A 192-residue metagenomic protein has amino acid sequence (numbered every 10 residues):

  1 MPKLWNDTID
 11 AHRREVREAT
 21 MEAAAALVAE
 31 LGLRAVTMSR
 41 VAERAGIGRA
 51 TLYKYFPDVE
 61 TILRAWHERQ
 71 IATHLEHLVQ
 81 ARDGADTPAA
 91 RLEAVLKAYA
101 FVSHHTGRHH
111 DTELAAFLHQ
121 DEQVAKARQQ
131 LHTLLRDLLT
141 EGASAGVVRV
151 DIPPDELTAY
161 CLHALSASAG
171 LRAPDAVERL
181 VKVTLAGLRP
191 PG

Functional and structural regions predicted by a protein language model:
M1-L31, A35-R44, T61: Basic, helix-initiating cap at the start of DNA-binding domains
R17-E18, M38, E60, R64 (+8 more regions): Short, structured helix-loop boundary elements
A19, R40, A90-A98, E156-Y160 (+2 more regions): Amphipathic alpha-helical interaction segments
A45-F56: Short hydrophobic/aromatic patch on the recognition helix
A65, A72, E76-H105, H119: Hydrophobic alpha-helical connector segments
R69-L75, V102, H119-D155, A159-G170 (+1 more regions): Amphipathic alpha-helical packing segments from all-alpha helical-bundle domains
D111-D121: Short linear capping/connector segments at secondary-structure termini
